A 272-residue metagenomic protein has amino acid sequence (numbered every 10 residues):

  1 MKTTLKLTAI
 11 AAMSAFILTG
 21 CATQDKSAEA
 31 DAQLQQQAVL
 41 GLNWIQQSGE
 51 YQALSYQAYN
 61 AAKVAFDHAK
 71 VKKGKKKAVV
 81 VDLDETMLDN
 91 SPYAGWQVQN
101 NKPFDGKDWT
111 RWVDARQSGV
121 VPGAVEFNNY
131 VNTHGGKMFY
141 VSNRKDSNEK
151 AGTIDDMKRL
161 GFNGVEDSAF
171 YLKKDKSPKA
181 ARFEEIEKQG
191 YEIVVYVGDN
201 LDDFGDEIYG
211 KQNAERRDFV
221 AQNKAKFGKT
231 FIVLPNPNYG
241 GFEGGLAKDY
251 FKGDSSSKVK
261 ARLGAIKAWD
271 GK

Functional and structural regions predicted by a protein language model:
T4-L7, S14, T19-V81, K248-D249 (+2 more regions): Non-catalytic pre-domain segments flanking phosphatase-related domains
D25-A32, K150-K272: C-terminal cap/substrate-recognition subdomain and adjoining C-terminal extension of metal-dependent phosphatase-like
W44-S55, T110-S118, F139-K145, Y171-K173: Second-shell loop/turn segments in exported
D67, V71, P92-Y93, N129-K137 (+3 more regions): Sec-exported extracytoplasmic/periplasmic mature domains
K70, N90, G241-G244: Short, solvent-exposed loop/turn elements at domain surfaces
K72-A78, M87-G119: Active-site neighborhood of HAD-like aspartate-dependent phosphohydrolases
A78-V81, L88-D89, K137-S142, A169-Y171 (+2 more regions): Structural recognition of the beta-strand scaffold that forms the well-ordered cores of secreted hydrolase catalytic
E85, A124-M157, D199: Substrate-recognition element of Asp-dependent hydrolases with the DxDx(T/V) motif
